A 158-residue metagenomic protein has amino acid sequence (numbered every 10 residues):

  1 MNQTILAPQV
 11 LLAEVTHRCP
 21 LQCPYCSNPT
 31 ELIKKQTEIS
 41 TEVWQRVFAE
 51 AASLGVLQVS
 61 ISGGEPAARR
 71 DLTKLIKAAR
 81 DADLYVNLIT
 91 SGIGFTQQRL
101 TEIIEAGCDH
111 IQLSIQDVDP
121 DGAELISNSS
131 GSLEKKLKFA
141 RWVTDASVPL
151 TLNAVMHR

Functional and structural regions predicted by a protein language model:
M1-A106, H110: Conserved alpha-helical substructure of the radical SAM core
C19-L21, Q112-S114, W142-T144: A broad, low-specificity signal for short, low-complexity segments enriched in glycine/proline and polar/charged
V43, K74, G122, G131-K135: An acidic, carboxylate-rich microenvironment
S53-L54, N87-T90, S114-D117, K138-W142: Short, surface-exposed, polar/charged, turn-prone segments marking secondary-structure boundaries
G64, Q116, V155-H157: Short loop/turn motifs enriched for small/polar and acidic residues
P66-A68, G92-Q97, L113-S129, L150: Conserved radical SAM core fold
S127-D145: Glycine-rich S-adenosyl-L-methionine
F139-R158: Conserved strand-turn element in the central/C-terminal portion of the radical SAM core barrel that lines
